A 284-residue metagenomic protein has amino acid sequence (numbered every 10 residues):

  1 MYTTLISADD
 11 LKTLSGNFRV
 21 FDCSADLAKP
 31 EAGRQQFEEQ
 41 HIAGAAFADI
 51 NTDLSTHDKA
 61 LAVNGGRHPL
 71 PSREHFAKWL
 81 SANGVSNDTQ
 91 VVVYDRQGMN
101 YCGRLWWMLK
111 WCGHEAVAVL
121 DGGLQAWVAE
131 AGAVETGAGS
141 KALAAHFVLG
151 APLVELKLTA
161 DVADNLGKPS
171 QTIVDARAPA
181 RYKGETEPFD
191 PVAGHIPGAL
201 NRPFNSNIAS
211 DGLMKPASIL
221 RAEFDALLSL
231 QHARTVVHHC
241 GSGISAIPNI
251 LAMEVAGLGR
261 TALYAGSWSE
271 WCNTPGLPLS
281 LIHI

Functional and structural regions predicted by a protein language model:
M1-I282: Cytosolic catalytic domains that perform sulfur/thiol-centered chemistry
